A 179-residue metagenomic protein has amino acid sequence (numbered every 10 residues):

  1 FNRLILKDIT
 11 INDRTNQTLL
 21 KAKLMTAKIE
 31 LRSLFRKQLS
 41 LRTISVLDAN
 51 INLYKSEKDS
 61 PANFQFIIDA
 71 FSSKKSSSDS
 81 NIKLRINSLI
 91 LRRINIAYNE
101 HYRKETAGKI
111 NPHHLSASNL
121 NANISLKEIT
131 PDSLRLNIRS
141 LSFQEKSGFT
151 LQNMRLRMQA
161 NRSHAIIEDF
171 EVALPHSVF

Functional and structural regions predicted by a protein language model:
F1-I9: Short extracytoplasmic
D8-T130, F149: Secondary-structure transition motifs
D48, N95, S140-S142, L174: Transmembrane beta-strands of outer-membrane beta-barrel pores
R103, S147-T150, H176-F179: A short, polar/proline- and glycine-enriched secondary-structure boundary/capping micro-motif
K109-S163, V172: Beta-propeller and related beta-repeat scaffolds in trafficking/envelope systems
A165-V172, S177: Strand-loop-strand
